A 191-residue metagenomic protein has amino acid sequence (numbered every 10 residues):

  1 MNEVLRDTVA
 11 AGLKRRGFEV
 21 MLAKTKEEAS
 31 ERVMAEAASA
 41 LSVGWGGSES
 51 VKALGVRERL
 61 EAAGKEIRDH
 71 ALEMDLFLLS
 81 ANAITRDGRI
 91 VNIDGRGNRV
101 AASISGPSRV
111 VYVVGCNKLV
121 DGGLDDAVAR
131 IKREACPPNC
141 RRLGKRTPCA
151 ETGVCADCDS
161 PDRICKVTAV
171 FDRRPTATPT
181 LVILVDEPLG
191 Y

Functional and structural regions predicted by a protein language model:
N2-L79: N-terminal active-site beta-alpha-beta segment that forms phosphate/nucleotide-binding and substrate-recognition loops
L72-Y191: Conserved phosphate- and dinucleotide-binding cores of soluble alpha/beta proteins, encompassing both enzyme active
